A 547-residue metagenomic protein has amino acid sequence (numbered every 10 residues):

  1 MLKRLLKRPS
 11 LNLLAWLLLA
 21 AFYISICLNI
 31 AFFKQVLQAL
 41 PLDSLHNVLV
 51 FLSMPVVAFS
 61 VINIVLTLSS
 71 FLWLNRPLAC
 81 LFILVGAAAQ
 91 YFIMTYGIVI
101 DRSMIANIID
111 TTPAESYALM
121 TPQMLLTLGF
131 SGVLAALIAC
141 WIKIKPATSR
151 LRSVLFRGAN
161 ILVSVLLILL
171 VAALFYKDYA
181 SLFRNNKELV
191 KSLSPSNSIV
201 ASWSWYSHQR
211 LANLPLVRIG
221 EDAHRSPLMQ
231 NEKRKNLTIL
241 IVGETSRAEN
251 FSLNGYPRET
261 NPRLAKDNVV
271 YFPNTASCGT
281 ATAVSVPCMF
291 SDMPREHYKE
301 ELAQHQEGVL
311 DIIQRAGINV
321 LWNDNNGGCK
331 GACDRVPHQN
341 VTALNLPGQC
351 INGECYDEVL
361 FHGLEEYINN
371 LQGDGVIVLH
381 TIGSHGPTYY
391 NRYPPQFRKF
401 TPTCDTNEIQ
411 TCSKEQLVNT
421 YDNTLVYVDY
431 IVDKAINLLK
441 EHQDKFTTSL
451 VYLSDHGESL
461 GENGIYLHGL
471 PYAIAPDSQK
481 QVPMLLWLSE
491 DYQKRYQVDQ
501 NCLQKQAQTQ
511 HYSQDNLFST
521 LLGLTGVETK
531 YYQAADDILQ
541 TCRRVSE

Functional and structural regions predicted by a protein language model:
M1-F22: N-terminal membrane topogenic signal
L5, A15-W16, C27-T127, V133-E547: Catalytic domains that recognize anionic headgroups
